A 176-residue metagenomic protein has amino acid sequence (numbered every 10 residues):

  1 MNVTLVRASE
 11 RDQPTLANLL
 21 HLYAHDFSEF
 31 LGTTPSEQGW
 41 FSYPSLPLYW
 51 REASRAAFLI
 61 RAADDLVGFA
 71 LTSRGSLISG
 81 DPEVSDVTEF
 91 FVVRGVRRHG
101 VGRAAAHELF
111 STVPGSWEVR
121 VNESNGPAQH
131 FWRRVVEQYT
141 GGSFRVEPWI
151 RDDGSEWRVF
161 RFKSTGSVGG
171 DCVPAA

Functional and structural regions predicted by a protein language model:
V3-N18: A short beta-loop-alpha structural element at the N-terminal edge of CoA-dependent acyl/N-acetyltransferase catalytic
N18-E37, L48, Y139: Helix-loop element at the rim of GNAT/NAT acetyltransferase active sites that forms part of the acceptor-substrate
T33-L59: Active-site rim helix/loop that mediates acceptor-substrate recognition in acyltransferases
L59, D65-R74, D86: Conserved beta-strand in the GNAT
D81-R94: Conserved acetyl-CoA binding element of GNAT-fold acetyltransferases
V92, R98-S111, F131: Conserved acetyl-CoA-binding loop-helix of GNAT-fold acetyltransferases
V119-R133, E137, E147-D152: Conserved beta-strand-loop-alpha-helix junction that forms the acyl-donor binding cleft
W149-A176: C-terminal regulatory/oligomerization modules of transcriptional regulators
